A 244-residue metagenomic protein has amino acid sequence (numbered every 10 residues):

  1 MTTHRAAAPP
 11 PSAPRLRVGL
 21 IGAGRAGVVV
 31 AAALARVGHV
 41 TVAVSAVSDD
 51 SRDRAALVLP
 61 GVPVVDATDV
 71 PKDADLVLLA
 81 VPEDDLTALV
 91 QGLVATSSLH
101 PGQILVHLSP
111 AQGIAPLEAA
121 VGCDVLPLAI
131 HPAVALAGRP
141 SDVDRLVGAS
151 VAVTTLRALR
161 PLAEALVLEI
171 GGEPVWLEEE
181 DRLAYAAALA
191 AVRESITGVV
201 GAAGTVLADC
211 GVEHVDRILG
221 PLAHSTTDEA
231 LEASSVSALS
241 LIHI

Functional and structural regions predicted by a protein language model:
M1-V65: NAD(P)+-binding Rossmann beta1-loop-alpha1 motif at the extreme N-terminus of oxidoreductases
R15-R17, G102, G148: Phosphate-coordination loops involved in phosphoryl transfer and adenosine-cofactor binding
H39-V40, V125, G172, V212: Short phosphate-binding/catalytic loops that engage adenosine nucleotides
A43-A46, L105-L108, V153: Short, hydrophobic beta-strand segments that form beta-sheet elements in well-ordered domains
D49, P63-S141: Rossmann-like NAD(P)(H) cofactor-binding subdomain of soluble oxidoreductases
A55-V58, A120, S141-E232: Internal alpha-helical scaffold of NAD(P)-dependent oxidoreductase catalytic cores
I242-I244: Conserved small/polar residues in nucleotide/adenosyl-binding loops
